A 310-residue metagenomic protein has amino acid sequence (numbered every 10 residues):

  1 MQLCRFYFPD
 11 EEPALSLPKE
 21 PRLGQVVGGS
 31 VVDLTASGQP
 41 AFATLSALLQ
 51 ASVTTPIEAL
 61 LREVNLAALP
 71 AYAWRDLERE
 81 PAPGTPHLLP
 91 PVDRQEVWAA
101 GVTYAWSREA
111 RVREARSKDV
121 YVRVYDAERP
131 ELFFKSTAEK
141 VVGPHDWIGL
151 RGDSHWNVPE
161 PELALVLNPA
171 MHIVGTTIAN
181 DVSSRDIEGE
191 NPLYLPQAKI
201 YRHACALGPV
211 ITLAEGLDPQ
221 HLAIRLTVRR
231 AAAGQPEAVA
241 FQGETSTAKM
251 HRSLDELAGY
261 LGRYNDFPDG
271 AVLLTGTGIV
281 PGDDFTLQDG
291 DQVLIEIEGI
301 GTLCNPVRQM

Functional and structural regions predicted by a protein language model:
M1-P13, T54-R230: Active-site microenvironments in enzyme catalytic cores
M1-T54: Gly/serine-rich nucleotide phosphate-binding loop at the start of the catalytic core of nucleotide/ADP-ribose-handling
Y7, R185-M310: Catalytic-pocket segment enriched in acidic/His residues
S16, V53-L60, G262-F267: Short, solvent-exposed cationic patches
P18-E20, P159, Q220, D289: Residues that act as N-cap/strand-start positions at coil-to-secondary-structure junctions
A36-A41, I178-S183, S246: Short, solvent-exposed aromatic-acidic interface loops
P40-Y72, Q235, A240: Active-site-proximal helix-loop elements at catalytic-domain edges
